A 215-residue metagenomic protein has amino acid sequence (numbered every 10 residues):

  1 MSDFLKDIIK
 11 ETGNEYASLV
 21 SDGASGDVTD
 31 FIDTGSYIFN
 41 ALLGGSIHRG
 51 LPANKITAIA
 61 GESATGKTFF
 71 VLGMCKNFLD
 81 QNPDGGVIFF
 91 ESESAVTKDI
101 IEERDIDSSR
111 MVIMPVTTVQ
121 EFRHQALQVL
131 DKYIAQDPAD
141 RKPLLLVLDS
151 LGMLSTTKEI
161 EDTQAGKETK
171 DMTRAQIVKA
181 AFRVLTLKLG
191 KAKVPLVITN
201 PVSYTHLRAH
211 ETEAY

Functional and structural regions predicted by a protein language model:
S2-M111, F122-D131, A135: The Walker A/P-loop phosphate-binding site
G86, K142-L144, A192-V197: Loop/turn-to-beta-strand initiation segments
V96, L154-S155: Catalytic P-loop NTPase motifs of RecA-like helicase/translocase cores
M111-T118, I160-I177: Flexible beta-alpha connector loops of hexameric P-loop NTPases
S150: Walker B catalytic acidic pair
M153, Y204: Residues immediately C-terminal
T169-L196: Substrate-engagement module of ASCE P-loop NTPases
T205-T212: Conserved small/polar residues in nucleotide/adenosyl-binding loops
